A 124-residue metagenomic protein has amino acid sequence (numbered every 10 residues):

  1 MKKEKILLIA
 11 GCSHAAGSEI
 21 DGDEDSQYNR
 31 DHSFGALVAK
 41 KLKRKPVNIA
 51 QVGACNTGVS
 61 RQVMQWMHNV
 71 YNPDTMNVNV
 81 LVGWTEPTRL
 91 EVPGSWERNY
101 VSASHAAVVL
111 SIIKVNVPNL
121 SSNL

Functional and structural regions predicted by a protein language model:
M1-Q62: Serine-esterase "nucleophile elbow" of acetyl-processing enzymes
K2, M67-L124: Alpha-helical cap/lid subdomain in secreted, periplasmic, or secretory-pathway luminal O-acyl-processing enzymes
